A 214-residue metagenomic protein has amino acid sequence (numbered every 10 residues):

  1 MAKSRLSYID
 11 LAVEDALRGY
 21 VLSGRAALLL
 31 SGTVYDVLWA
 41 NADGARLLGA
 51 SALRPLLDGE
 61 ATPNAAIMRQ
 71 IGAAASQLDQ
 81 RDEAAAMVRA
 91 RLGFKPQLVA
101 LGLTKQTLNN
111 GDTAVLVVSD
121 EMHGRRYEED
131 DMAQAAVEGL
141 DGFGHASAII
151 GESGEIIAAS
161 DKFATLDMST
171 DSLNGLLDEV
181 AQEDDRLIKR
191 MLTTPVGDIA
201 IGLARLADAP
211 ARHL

Functional and structural regions predicted by a protein language model:
M1-G19, V118-A136: Short, charged amphipathic alpha-helical "coupling" segments at sensory-output junctions in signaling proteins
G19-V21, L140-D141: PAS/LOV-family sensory domains
S23-L28, G144-S147: A short helix-to-beta-strand capping loop
R25, L30-A135, K162-L214: Sensory/regulatory domains in signal-transduction proteins
V34-Y35, S147, G154: PAS/PAS-like sensory domain loop/N-cap motif
I150-G151, L166: Extended, non-transmembrane interaction/recognition domains
G151-S153, D161: Amphipathic, soluble alpha/beta structural segments
I157: Structured alpha/beta or helical-core interaction and ligand-binding surfaces enriched in interleaved
